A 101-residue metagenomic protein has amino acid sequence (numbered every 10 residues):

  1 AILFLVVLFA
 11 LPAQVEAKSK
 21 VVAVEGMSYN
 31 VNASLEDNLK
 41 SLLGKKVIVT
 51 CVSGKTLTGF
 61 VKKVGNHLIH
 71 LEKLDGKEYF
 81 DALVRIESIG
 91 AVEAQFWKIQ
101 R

Functional and structural regions predicted by a protein language model:
A1-T56, Y79-A82, I86-R101: Short glycine-rich, low-complexity segments
V49, I69-K73: SH3/SH3-like beta-barrel fold
K55-L57, H67-L68: Primarily extracytoplasmic ectodomains and periplasmic/lumenal surface modules that are beta-strand-rich
T58-K62: Short beta-strand-centered aromatic/proline hotspots
K63-H67, I86-I89: Short, solvent-exposed coil/turn segments at beta-strand boundaries
V64, G76-Y79: Short, surface-exposed beta-strand-loop junctions and turns on beta-sheet-rich folds
V64-I69, A94-F96: Short, conserved beta-turn/loop elements at beta-strand boundaries and strand-helix junctions
